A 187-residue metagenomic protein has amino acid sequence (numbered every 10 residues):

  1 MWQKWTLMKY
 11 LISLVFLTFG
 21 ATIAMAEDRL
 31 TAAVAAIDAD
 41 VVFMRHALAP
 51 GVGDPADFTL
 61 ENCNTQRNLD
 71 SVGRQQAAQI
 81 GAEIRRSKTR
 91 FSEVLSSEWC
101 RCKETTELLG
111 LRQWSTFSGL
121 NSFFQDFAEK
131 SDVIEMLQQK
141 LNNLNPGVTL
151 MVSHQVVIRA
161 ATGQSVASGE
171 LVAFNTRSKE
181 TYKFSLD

Functional and structural regions predicted by a protein language model:
M1-L11: Positively charged n-region of N-terminal signal peptides that target proteins for export
Y10-G20: Sec-dependent N-terminal signal peptides
T22-A26: Sec/Tat signal peptide C-region and signal peptidase I cleavage site
E27-D126, Q164-D187: Active-site-proximal alpha-helix that buttresses catalytic centers in soluble enzyme cores
A39-V42, G147-S153: Generic beta-sheet signal
S87-T89, N143-G147: Glycine-rich phosphate-binding loop signature in dinucleotide/nucleotide-binding domains
F117-F123, F127-I134, Q138-L141: All-alpha RGS (Regulator of G-protein Signaling) helical domain and cognate RGS-like helical scaffolds
